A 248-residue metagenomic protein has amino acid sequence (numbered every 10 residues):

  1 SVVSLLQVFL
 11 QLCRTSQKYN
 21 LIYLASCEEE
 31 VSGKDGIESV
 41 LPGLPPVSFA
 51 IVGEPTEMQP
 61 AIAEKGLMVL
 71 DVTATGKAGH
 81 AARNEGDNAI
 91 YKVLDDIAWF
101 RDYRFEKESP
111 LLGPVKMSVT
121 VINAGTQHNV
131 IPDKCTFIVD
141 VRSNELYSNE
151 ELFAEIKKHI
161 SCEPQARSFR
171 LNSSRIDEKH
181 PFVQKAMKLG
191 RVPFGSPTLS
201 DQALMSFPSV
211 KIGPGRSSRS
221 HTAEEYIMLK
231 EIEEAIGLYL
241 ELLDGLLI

Functional and structural regions predicted by a protein language model:
S1-S4, H80: Glycine/serine-rich anion-binding loops at beta->alpha junctions that coordinate negatively charged ligand groups
V2, K34-I37, I90, L94-I97: Hydrophobic, well-ordered secondary-structure segments
V3-V69, T73: Acidic/histidine-rich catalytic neighborhood of metal-dependent amide-processing enzymes
P55, I62, M68-I248: Metal-dependent amide/peptide-bond hydrolase catalytic core, centered on the "pita-bread" metallohydrolase fold
